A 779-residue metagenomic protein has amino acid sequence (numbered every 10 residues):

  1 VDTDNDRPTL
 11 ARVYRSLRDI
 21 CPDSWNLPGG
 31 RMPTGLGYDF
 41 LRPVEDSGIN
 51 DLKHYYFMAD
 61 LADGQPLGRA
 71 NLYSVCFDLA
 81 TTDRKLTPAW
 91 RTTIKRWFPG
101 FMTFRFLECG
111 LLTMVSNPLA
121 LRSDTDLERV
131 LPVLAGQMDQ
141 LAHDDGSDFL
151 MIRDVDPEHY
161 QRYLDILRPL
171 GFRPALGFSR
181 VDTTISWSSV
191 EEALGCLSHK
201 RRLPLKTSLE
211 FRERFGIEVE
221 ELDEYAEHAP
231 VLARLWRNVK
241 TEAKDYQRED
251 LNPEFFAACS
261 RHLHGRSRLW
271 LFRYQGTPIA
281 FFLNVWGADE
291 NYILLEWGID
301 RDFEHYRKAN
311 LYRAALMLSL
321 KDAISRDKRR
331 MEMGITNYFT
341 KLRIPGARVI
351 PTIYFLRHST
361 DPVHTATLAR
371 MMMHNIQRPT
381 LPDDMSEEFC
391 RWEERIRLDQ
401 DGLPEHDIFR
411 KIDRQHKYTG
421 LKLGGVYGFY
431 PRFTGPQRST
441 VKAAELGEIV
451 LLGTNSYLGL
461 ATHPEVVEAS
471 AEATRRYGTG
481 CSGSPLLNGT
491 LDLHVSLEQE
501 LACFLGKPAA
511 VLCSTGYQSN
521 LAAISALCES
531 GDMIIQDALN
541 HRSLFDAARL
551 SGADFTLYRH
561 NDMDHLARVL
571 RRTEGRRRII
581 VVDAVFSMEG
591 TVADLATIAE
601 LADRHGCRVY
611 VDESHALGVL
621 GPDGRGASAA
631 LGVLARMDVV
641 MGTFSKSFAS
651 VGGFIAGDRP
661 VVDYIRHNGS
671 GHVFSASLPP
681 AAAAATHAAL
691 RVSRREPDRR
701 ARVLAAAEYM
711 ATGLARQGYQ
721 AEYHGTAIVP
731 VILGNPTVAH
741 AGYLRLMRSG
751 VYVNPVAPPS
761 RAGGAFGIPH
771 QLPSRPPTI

Functional and structural regions predicted by a protein language model:
D2-T9, V75-F77, P157, I166-C196 (+2 more regions): Active-site/acyl-donor-binding loops of N-acyltransferases
D6-A89, D139, F149-R307: A conserved beta-strand-loop-helix scaffold within acyl/acetyltransferase catalytic domains
K53-Y55, D60-L61, L67, Y73-P174 (+1 more regions): Acyl-donor binding region in acyl/amide transferases
E468, E472, R476, C503 (+2 more regions): PLP-dependent enzyme catalytic core of the Aspartate aminotransferase-like
S484-N488, E498-A522: Short loop-beta-helix segment that forms the pyridoxal 5′-phosphate
T556, H560-V611: Active-site phosphate-binding strand-loop segment of PLP-dependent enzymes
D623, A629-Y664: Active-site PLP attachment segment
R702-E708, R716-G750, G764-A765, L772-S774: Conserved PLP-binding catalytic core of the aspartate aminotransferase-like
